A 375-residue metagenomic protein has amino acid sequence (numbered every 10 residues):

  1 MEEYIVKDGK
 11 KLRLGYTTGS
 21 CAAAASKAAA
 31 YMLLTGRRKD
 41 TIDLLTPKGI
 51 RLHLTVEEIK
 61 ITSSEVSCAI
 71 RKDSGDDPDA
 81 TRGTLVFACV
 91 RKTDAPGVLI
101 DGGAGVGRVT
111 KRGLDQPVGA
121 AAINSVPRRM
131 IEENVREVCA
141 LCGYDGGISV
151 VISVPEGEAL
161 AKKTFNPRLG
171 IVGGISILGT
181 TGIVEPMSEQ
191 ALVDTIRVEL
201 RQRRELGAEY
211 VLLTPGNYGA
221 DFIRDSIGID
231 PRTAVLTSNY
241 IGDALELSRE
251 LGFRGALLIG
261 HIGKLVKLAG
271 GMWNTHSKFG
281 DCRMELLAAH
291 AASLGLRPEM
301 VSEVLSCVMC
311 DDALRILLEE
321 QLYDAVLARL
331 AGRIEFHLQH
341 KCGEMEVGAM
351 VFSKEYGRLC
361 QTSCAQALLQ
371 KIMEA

Functional and structural regions predicted by a protein language model:
M1-K163, P167-L169, A365: Generic N-terminal targeting/processing segments that precede catalytic cores or assembly contacts
M1-T18, M32, G36-K39, A140-L141 (+2 more regions): N-terminal charge/polar-biased segments
E3-V6, R13, L169-I175, T180-M345 (+1 more regions): A structural signal for small-residue-enriched, beta-sheet-centric alpha/beta enzyme cores and oligomeric scaffold folds
A159, A220, R358: Flexible, glycine-rich phosphate/dinucleotide-binding loops and adjacent beta-alpha linkers at cofactor/substrate
